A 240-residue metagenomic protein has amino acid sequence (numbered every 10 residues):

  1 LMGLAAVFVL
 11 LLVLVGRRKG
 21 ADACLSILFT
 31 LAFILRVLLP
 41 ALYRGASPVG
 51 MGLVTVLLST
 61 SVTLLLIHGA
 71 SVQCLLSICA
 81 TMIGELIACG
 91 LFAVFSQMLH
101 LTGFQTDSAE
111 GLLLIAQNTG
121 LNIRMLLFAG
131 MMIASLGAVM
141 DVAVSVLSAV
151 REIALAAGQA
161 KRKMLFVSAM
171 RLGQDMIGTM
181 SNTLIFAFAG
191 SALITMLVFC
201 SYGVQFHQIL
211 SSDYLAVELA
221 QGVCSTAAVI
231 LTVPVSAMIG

Functional and structural regions predicted by a protein language model:
L1-M2: Extended, hydrophilic extramembrane loops/domains of integral membrane proteins
A5-L114, R124-A134: Transmembrane alpha-helical segments that form the functional core of multipass membrane systems
F33, M125-M132, R162, F166-M170 (+2 more regions): Alpha-helical membrane-protein architecture signal
L86, G90, I123, A134-V142 (+2 more regions): Hydrophobic transmembrane alpha-helical segments of multi-pass transport and channel proteins
T106-A116, E152-A169, S225: Juxtamembrane inter-helical linkers in multi-pass membrane proteins
G137-A154: Short helical (or helix-break) motifs at transmembrane helix termini and adjacent helical loops in multi-pass membrane
D141, R162-L197: Pore- and gate-forming transmembrane helices of large, multi-pass membrane proteins
A189, T195-G240: Hydrophobic alpha-helical transmembrane segments of membrane transport and translocation systems, primarily multi-pass
